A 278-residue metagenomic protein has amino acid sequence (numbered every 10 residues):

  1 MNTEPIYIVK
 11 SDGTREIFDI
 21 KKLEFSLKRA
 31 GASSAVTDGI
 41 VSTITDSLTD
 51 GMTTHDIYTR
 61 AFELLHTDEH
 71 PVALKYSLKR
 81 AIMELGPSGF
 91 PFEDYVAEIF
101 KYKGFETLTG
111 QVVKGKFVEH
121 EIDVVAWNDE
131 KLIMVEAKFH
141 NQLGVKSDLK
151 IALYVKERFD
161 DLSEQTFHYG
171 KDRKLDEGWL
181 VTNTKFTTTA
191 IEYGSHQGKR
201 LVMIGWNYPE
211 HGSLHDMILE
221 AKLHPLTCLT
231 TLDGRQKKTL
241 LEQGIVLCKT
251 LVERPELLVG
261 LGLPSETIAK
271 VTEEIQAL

Functional and structural regions predicted by a protein language model:
M1-L85, F92: Long, C-terminal-biased catalytic regions of enzyme "large/alpha" subunits
N2, Y7-V9, G13-E16, N207-Y208 (+3 more regions): Short leucine-rich amphipathic alpha-helices used at interfaces
D19, T37-I40, K174, K222 (+1 more regions): N-terminal alpha-helical segment
S26, S47, L64, R158 (+3 more regions): Residues that form generic nucleotide/phosphate-binding pockets
S34, A61, L65-H224, L241-E242: Intrinsically disordered, low-complexity Ser/Thr/Pro/Gly-rich regulatory segments
I40-I44, G115, N207-E210, E253-L257 (+1 more regions): Short linear loop/turn motifs
D216-L278: Compact, charge-rich alpha-helical regulatory domains located at protein termini
